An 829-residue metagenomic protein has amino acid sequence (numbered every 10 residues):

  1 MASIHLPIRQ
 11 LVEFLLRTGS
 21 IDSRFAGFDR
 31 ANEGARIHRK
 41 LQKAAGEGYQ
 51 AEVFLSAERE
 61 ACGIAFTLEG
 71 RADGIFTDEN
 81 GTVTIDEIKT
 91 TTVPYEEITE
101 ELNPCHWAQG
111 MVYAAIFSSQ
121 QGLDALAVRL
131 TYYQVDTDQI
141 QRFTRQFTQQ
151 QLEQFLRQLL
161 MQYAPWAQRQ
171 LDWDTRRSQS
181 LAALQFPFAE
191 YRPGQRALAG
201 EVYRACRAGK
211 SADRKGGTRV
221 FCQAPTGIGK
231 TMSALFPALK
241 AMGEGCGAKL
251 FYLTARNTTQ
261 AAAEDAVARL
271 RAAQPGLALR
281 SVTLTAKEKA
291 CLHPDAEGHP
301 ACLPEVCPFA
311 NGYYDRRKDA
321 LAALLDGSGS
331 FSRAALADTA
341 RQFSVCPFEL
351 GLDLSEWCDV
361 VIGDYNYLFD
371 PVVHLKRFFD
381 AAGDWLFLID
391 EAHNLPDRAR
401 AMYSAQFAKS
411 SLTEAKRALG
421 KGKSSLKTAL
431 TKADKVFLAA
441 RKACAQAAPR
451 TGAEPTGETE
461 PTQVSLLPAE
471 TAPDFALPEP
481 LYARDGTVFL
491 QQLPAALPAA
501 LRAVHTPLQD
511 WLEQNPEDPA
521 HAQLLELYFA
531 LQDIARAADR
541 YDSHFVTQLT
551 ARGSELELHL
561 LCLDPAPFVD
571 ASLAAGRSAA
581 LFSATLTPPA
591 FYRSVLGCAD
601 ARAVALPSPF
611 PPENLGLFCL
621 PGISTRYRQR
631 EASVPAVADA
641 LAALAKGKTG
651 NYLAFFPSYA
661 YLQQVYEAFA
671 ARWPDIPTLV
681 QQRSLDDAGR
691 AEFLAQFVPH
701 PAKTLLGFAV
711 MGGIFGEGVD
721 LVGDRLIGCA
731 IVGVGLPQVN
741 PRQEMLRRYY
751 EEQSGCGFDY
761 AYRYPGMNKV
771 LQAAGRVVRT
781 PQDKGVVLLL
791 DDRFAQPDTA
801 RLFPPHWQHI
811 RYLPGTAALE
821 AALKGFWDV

Functional and structural regions predicted by a protein language model:
M1-D78, T82: Metal-dependent nuclease catalytic cores that hydrolyze phosphodiester bonds in DNA/RNA, characterized by
A57-Q154: Mg2+/Mn2+-dependent nuclease catalytic core
W173-Q223: Conserved pre-motif I regulatory segment
S178, Q185, R214-K215, C246-V361 (+5 more regions): A substrate-engagement module of RecA-like helicase motors
A234, A261, R341-V360, Y365-A499 (+2 more regions): Signature of the SF2 helicase/ATPase Hel1-core->accessory helical subdomain module
L336-V361, P371-F378, P507-S624, A632-V634 (+3 more regions): A contiguous, basic/glycine-rich beta-loop/short-helix subdomain that forms a polymer-engagement track
P621-A632, R683-F794: Conserved RecA-like P-loop NTPase helicase motor core
P657-Q682: Conserved helicase motor "Helicase C" RecA-like lobe of SF1/SF2 P-loop NTPases
